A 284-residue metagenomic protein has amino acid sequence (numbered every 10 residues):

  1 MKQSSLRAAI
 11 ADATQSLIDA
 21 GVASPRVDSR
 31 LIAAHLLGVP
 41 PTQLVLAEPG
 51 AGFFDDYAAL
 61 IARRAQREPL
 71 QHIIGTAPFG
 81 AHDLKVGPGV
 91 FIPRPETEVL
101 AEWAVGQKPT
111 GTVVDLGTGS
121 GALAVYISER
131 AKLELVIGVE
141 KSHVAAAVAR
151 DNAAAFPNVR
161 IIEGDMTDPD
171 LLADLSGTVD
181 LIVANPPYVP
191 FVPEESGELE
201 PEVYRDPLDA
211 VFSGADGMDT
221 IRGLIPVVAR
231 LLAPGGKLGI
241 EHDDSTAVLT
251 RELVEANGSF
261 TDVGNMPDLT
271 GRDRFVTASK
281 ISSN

Functional and structural regions predicted by a protein language model:
M1-F53, Y57: A short N-terminal interaction module
G21-V22, A131-L133, A154-N158, L231 (+1 more regions): Short helix-capping segments at alpha-helix termini
A33-W103: Conserved AdoMet
D83, L135, N158-R160, T261-G264: Conserved beta-strand segments of alpha/beta enzyme cores
P95-S196, G223: Conserved SAM/SAH cofactor-binding pocket of Class I
P187-T220: Mobile active-site "lid"/loop adjacent to the S-adenosyl-L-methionine
A215-S279: Conserved Class I SAM-dependent methyltransferase catalytic core
S282-N284: Flexible, glycine-/basic-rich loop-and-beta segments that form/coincide with the SAM-dependent methyltransferase
